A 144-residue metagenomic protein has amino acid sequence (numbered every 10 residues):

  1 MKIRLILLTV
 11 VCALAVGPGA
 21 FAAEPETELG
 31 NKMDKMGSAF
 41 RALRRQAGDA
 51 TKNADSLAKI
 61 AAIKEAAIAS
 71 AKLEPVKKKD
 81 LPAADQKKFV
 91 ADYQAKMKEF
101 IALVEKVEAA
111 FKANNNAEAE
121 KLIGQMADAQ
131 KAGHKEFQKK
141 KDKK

Functional and structural regions predicted by a protein language model:
M1-L8: Bacterial N-terminal signal peptides that target proteins for export
L8-G17: Bacterial N-terminal signal peptides
F21-A61, K140-K144: Immediate post-signal-peptide N-terminus of mature secreted/exported proteins
E24-E28, G48, K52-D55, D85-D92 (+2 more regions): Non-transmembrane, amphipathic alpha-helical segments
K35-S38, A42, A58, A62-A69 (+5 more regions): Charged, amphipathic alpha-helical oligomerization/scaffolding segments
F40-T51, E74-L81, V107-N114, F137: Secondary-structure edge/capping motif, primarily at the C-terminal ends of alpha-helices and the immediately following
A69-D92, K141: Short, solvent-exposed, charged loop/turn and helix-capping segments that join or cap alpha-helices on peripheral
E105-K144: C-terminal amphipathic alpha-helix
